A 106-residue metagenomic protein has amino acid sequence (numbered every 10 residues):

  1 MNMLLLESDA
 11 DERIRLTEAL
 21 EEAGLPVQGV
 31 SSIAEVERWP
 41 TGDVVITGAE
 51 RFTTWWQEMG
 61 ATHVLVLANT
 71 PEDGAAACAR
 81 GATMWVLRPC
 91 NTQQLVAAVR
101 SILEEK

Functional and structural regions predicted by a protein language model:
L5, D9-G29: Two-component/phosphorelay signaling modules centered on CheY-like receiver
S8, L67-P71, P89: Conserved active-site segment of CheY-like receiver
G29-V44: Acidic, metal-coordinating helix/loop segments flanking the phosphotransfer/catalytic sites of two-component signaling
V45, W85-V86: Two-component signal transduction core modules
E50-T62: Short amphipathic alpha-helix used as the core "switch/output" element in two-component signaling
A68-W85: Alpha4 helix (beta4-alpha4-beta5 surface) of REC/receiver domains from two-component response regulators
C90-V99: C-terminal output helix
R100-K106: The C-terminal output helix
